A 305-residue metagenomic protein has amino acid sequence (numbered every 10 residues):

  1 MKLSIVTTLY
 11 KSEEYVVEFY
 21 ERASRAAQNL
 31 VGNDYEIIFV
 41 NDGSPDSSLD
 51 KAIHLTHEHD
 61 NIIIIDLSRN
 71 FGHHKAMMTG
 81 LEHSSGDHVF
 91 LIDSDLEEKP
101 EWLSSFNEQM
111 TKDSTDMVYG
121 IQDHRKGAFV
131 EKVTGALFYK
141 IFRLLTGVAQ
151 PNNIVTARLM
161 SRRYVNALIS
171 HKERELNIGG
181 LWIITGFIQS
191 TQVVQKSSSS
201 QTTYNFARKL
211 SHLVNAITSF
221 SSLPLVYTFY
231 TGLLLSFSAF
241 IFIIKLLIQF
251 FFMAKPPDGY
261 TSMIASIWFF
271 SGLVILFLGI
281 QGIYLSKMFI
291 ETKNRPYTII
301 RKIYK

Functional and structural regions predicted by a protein language model:
M1, T8, L67-R69, R158 (+3 more regions): Short conserved micro-motifs on helix faces and helix-strand junctions that flank and scaffold key functional residues
M1-G127: Structured catalytic core of nucleotide-sugar glycosyltransferases
E14, N177-K305: Hydrophobic helical membrane-anchoring modules
H57, E82, E108, G135 (+5 more regions): Solvent-exposed polar/charged
N61, H73, H88, W102-S105 (+8 more regions): Residue-level recognition of specific faces of alpha-helices
L67-R69, H74-H83, P100-L176, S197-A207 (+1 more regions): Acceptor/aglycone-binding surface of glycosyltransferases and processive sugar-polymer synthases
